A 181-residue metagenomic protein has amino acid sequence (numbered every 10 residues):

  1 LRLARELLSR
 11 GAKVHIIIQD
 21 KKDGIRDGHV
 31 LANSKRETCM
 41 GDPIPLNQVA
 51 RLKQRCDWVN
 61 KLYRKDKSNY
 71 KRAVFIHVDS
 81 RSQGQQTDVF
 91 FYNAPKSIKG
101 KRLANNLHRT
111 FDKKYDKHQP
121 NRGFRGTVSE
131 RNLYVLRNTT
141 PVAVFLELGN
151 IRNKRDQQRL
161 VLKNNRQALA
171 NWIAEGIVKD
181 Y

Functional and structural regions predicted by a protein language model:
L1, R5-S9, H15, D57 (+8 more regions): Solvent-exposed, polar/charged alpha-helical surfaces in well-ordered, non-transmembrane soluble domains, broadly
L1-N93, S97-I98: Catalytic-core regions of hydrolytic enzymes
G28-H29, S34-E37, K113-K117, K163-W172: Short, highly charged low-complexity linear segments
K65-D66, D79-S82, H118-Y181: Active-site-adjacent mobile loop/cap segments within catalytic or ligand-binding domains
P95, K99-Q119: Acidic, glycine-rich loop-and-strand cores that form catalytic or ligand-binding grooves in diverse globular domains
